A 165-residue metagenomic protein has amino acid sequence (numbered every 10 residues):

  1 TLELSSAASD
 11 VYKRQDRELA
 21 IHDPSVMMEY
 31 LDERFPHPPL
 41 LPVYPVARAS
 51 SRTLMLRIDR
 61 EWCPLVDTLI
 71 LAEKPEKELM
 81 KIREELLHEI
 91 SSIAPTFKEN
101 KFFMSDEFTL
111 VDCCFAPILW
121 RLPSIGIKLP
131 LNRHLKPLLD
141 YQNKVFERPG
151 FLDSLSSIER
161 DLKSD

Functional and structural regions predicted by a protein language model:
T1-Y12: Single conserved hydrophobic/aromatic residue that forms the stacking wall/gate of nucleotide- or nucleobase-binding
K13-R17: A short, hydrophobic beta-strand/beta-hairpin element that forms part of a small beta-sheet core
A20-M27: Non-catalytic, surface beta->alpha helical segment in thiol-disulfide oxidoreductase systems
D23, D32, D112: Acidic active-site catalytic centers that drive phospho-/nucleotidyl reactions and related ester hydrolyses
P36-Y44: Helix-loop segments that flank and shape redox-cofactor active sites
Y44-L54: Alpha-helical scaffolds flanking conserved acidic
I58-D153: GST-like fold's C-terminal all-alpha helical module
S154-D165: Terminal-tail/helix-coil boundary detector
